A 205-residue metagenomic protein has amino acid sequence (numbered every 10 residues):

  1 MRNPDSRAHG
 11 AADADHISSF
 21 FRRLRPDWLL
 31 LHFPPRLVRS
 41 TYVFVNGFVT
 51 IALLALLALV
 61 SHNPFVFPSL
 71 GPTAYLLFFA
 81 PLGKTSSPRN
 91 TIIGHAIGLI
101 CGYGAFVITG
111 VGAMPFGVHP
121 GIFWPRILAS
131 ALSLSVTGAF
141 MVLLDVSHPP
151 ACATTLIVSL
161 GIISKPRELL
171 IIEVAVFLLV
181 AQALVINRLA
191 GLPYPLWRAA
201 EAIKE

Functional and structural regions predicted by a protein language model:
R2-G117, W124-I127, A131, I162-E173 (+1 more regions): Alpha-helical transmembrane segments and their membrane-interface boundaries that form or gate the permeation pathway
A74, C152-L160: Re-entrant/interfacial helical elements at transmembrane boundaries that shape and gate the permeation pathway
L82-T91, F140-A151: Membrane-helix interface "capping/anchor" motifs
H119-I122, T137-L143: Short acidic, glycine/Ser/Thr-rich loop/turn "cap" segments at secondary-structure junctions
A129-M141, I157: Alpha-helical transmembrane segments of integral membrane proteins
L132-V136, H148, L178: Membrane-embedded alpha-helical core segments of multi-pass
V146-T154, A190-P195: Juxtamembrane/interfacial segments flanking transmembrane helices
